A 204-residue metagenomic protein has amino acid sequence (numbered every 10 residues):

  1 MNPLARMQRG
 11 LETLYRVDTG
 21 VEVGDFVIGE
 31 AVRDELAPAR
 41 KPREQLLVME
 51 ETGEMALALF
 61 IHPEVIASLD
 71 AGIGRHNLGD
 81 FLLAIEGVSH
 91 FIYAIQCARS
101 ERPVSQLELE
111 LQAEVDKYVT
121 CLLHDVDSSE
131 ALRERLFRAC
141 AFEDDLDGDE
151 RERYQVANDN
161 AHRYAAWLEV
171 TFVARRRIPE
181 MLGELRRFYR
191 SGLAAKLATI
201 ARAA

Functional and structural regions predicted by a protein language model:
M1-S68, G74, H124: Auxiliary, metal-adjacent structural segments of Zn-dependent hydrolase domains
G10-T13, R135, E184: Charge-rich, solvent-exposed alpha-helical interaction surfaces
V65-L82, V104: Short pre-active-site segment immediately N-terminal to the catalytic Zn-binding motif
I73, Q96-E108: Short helix/strand-bridging catalytic loops that position acidic/His residues to coordinate divalent metals and engage
G79-I95: Active-site recognition of the HExxH zinc-binding catalytic motif
P103-A139: Post-HExxH zinc-binding segment in Zn-dependent metallohydrolases
A141, D145: Aromatic/basic-lined ligand-recognition segments that form π-stacking hydrophobic pockets flanked by Lys/Arg to engage
L146-A204: Pan-zinc metallopeptidase signature
